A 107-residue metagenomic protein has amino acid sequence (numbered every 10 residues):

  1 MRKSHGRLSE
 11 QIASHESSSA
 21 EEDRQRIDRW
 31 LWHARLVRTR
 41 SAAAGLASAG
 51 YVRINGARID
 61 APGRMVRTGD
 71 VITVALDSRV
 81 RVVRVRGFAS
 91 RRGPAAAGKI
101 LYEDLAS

Functional and structural regions predicted by a protein language model:
M1-H33, A61, M65-S107: Ferredoxin-like alpha/beta domains used as RNA- or RNAP-binding modules
Q25, G45, V52: Residues that recognize and position ribonucleotide moieties
D28, L36, A42-G45: Ribosome large-subunit tunnel/peptidyl-transferase-proximal elements
W30-R35, G50-R53: Basic helix-turn-helix/winged-helix DNA-binding cores and closely related short helical interaction motifs
A43, N55, V85: Residue-level signal for inorganic ion chemistry
L46-A47, V66: Short, well-ordered loop/turn sites that connect or cap secondary structure elements
S48, I54, A96: Short glycine/serine/threonine-biased micro-segments
G56-D60: Short alpha-helix capping/helix-loop boundary micro-motifs
